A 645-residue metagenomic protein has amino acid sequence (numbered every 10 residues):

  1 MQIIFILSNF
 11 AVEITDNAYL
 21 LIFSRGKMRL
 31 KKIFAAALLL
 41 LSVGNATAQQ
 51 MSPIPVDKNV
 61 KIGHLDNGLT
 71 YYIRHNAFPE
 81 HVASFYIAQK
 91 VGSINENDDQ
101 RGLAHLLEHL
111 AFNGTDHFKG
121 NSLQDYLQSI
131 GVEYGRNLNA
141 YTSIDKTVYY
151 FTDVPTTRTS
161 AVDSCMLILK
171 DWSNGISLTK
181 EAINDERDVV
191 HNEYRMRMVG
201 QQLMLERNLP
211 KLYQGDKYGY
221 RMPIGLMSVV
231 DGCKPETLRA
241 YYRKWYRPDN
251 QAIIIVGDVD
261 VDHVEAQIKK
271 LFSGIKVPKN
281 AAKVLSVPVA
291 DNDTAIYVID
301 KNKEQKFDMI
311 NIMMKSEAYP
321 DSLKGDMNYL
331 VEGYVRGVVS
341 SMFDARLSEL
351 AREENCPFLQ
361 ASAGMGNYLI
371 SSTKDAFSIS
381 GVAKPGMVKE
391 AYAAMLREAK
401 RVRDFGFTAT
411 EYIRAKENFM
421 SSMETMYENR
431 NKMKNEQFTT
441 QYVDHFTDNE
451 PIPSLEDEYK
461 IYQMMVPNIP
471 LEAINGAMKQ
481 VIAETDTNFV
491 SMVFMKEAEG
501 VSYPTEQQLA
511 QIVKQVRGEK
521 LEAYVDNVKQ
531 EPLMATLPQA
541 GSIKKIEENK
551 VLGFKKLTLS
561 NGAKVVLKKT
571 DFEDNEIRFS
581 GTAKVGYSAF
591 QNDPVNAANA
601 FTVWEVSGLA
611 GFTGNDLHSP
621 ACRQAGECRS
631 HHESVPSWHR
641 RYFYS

Functional and structural regions predicted by a protein language model:
M1-Q50: Bacterial Sec-dependent N-terminal signal peptides
A46-Y72, D260-D344, S348, R352 (+3 more regions): Proteolytic maturation boundary segments
D57-V60, L65-D66, P79-S84, A88 (+19 more regions): Extracytoplasmic
G68, F78-Y126, L323-F343, G562 (+1 more regions): Active/ligand-binding-proximal structured segments within catalytic/core domains that scaffold catalytic residues
P79-H81, Q89-L203, M222, G232-C233 (+7 more regions): Active-site-adjacent, His/Asp/Glu-enriched structural segments that form or flank metal-binding and acid/base networks
L110-T115, A140-D145, A161, C165-I168 (+13 more regions): Scaffold signal of the M16-like zinc-metallopeptidase fold and its non-catalytic homologs
Q124-Q128, S177-R195, E206, D260 (+8 more regions): Acidic/histidine-enriched alpha-helical segments
I310-I312, E317-P320, Y329-A409: Structured mid-domain segments that build the active-site/substrate or prosthetic-cofactor binding neighborhood
